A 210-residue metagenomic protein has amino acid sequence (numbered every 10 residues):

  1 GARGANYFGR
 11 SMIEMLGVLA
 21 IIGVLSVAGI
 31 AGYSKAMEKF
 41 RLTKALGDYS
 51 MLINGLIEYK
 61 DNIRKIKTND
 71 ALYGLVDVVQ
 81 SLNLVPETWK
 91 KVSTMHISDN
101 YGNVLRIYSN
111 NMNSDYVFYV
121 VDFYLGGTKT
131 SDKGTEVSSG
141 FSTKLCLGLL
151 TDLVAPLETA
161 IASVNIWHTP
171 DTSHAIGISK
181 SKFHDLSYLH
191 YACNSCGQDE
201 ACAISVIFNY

Functional and structural regions predicted by a protein language model:
G1-G4, T159: Residue-level detector of intrinsically disordered, flexible termini and proteolytic processing junctions
R3-M37, A45: N-terminal single-pass transmembrane signal-anchor helix
M12, G17, R64, N83 (+1 more regions): Glycine-centered flexibility motif
A31-K67: Membrane-proximal N-terminal amphipathic helix
L56-S93: Short, glycine/small-hydrophobic-rich surface segments
W89-Y210: Intrinsically disordered, low-complexity regions enriched in Pro/Ser/Thr/Gly and acidic residues
